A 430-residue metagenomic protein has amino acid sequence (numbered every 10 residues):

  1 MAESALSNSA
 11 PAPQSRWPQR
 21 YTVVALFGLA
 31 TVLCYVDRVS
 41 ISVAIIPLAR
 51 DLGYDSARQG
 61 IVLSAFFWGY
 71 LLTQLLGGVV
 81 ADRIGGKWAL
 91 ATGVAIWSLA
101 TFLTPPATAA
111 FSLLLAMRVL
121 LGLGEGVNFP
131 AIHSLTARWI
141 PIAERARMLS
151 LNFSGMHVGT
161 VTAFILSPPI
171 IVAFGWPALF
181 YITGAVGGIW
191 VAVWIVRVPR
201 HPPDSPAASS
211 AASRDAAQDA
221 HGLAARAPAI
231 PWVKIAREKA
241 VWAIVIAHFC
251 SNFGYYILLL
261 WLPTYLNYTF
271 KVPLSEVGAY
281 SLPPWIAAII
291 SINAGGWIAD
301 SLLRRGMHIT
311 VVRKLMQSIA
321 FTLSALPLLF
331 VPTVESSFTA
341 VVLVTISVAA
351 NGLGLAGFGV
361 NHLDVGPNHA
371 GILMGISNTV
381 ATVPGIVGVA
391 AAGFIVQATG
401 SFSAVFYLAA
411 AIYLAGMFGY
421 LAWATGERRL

Functional and structural regions predicted by a protein language model:
A10-R16, S205-V245: Juxtamembrane intracellular "pre-TM" segments in multi-pass secondary transporters
V39, F67-L75, G126, T160-V161 (+3 more regions): Residue-level signature of mid-helix packing/kink "hotspots" within the transmembrane helices of 12-pass Major
I41-S42, E238-G295, L355: Extracytoplasmic gate region of multi-pass secondary transporters
A95-A109, T322-E335: C-terminal ends and interior cores of transmembrane alpha-helices in multi-pass membrane transporters/permeases
I96, A100, S112-L120, T339-I346: Paired small-residue
M117-H157: Cytoplasmic helix-loop-helix junction between adjacent transmembrane helices in 12-TM secondary transporters
N152, M156-H201: Helix-loop-helix hairpin linking two adjacent transmembrane segments in secondary transporters
T310-G357: C-terminal transmembrane helical hairpin of 12-TM major facilitator-type secondary transporters
